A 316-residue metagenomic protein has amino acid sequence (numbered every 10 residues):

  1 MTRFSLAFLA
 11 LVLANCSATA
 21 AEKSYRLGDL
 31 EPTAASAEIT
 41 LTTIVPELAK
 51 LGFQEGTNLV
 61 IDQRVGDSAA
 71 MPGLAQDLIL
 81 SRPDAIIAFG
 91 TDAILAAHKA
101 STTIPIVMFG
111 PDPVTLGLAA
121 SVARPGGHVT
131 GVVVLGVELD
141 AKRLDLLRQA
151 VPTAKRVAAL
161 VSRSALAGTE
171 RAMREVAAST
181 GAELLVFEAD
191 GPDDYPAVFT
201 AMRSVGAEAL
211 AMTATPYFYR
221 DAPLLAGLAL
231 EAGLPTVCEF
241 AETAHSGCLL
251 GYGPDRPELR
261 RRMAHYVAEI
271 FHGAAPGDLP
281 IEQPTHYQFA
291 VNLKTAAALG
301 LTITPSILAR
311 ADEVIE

Functional and structural regions predicted by a protein language model:
M1-E316: Short hydrophobic alpha-helices and adjacent helix-cap/hinge residues
